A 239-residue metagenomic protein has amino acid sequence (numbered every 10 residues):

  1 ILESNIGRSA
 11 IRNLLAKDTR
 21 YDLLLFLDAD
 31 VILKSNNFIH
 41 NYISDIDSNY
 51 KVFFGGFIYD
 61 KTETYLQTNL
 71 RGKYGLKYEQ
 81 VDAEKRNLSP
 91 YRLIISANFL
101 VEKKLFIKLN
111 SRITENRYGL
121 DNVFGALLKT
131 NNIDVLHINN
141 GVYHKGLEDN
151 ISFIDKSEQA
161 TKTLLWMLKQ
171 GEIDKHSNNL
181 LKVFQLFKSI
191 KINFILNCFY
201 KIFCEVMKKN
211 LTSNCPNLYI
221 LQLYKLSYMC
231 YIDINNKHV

Functional and structural regions predicted by a protein language model:
E3-T19: Glycine-rich, basic loop-to-helix element that forms the pyrophosphate-binding segment of sugar-nucleotide handling
L24: Short aromatic/hydrophobic "clamp" motif used to bind/position activated sugar donors
D28-I32: The conserved acidic donor/metal-binding loop of glycosyltransferases
N36-T68: Conserved donor NDP-sugar-binding/catalytic core segment of glycosyltransferases
V81-V101, R117: A recurrent flexible, glycine/aromatic-enriched loop bordering the glycosyltransferase active site that acts as
R117-F124: Acidic donor-binding loop at a coil-to-helix junction in glycosyltransferase catalytic cores that engages
T130-N131, L136-G171: Active-site donor/metal-binding and catalytic loop motifs of nucleotide-sugar-dependent glycosylation enzymes
Q159-K162, S177-V239: Non-catalytic, C-terminal membrane-associated alpha-helical segments of glycosyltransferases
